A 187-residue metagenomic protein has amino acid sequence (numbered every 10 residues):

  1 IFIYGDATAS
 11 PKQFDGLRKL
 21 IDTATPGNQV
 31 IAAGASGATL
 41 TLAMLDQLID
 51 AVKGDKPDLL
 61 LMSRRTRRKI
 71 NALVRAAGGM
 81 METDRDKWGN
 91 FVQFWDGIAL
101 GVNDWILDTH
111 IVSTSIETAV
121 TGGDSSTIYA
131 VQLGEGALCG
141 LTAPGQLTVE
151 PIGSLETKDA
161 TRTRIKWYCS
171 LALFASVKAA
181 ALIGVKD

Functional and structural regions predicted by a protein language model:
F2-G5, A9-Q47, D55, K69-D187: Sequence/fold signature of self-assembling virion shell proteins
P57-T66: Beta-edge loop/turn motif
